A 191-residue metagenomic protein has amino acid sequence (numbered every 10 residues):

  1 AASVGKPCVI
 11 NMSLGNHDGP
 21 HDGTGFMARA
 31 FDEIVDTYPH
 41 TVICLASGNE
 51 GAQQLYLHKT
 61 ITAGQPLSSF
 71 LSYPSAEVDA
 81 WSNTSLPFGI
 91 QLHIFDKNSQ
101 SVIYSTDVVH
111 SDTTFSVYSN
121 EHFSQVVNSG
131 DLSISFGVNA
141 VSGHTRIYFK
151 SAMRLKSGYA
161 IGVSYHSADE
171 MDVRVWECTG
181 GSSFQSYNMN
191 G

Functional and structural regions predicted by a protein language model:
A1-G191: Loop-rich non-cytosolic ectodomains and luminal regions
